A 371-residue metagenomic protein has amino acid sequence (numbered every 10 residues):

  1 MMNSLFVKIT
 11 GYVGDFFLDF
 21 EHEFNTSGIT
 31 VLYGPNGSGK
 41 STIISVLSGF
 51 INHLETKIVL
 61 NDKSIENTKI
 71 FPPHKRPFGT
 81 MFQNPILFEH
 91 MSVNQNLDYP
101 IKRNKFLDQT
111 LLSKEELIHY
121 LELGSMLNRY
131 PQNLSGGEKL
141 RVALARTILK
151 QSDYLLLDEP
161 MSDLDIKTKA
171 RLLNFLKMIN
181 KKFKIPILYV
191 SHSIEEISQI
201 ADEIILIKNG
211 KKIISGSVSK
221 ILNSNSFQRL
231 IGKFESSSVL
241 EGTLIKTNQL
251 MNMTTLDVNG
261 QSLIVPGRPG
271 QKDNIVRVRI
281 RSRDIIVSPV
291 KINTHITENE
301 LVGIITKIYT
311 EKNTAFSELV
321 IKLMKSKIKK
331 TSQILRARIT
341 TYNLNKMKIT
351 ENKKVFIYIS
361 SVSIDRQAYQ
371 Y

Functional and structural regions predicted by a protein language model:
I65-G79, R103: ABC ATPase NBD coupling module
N67, Q109-M126, K177-M178: Conserved ABC ATPase "signature" region
Y130-L134, E138: Conserved ABC ATPase signature
L149-D153: A short, proline-enriched helix->beta-strand linker immediately N-terminal to the Walker B motif in ABC-type P-loop
L155-E159: Catalytic Walker B motif of ABC-type/P-loop ATPase nucleotide-binding domains
K181, S191-Q261: Internal alpha/beta loop-helix hairpins
G260-Y309, Q333-I334, R338-Y371: Glycine/charge-rich catalytic "coupling/switch" loops of P-loop NTPases
